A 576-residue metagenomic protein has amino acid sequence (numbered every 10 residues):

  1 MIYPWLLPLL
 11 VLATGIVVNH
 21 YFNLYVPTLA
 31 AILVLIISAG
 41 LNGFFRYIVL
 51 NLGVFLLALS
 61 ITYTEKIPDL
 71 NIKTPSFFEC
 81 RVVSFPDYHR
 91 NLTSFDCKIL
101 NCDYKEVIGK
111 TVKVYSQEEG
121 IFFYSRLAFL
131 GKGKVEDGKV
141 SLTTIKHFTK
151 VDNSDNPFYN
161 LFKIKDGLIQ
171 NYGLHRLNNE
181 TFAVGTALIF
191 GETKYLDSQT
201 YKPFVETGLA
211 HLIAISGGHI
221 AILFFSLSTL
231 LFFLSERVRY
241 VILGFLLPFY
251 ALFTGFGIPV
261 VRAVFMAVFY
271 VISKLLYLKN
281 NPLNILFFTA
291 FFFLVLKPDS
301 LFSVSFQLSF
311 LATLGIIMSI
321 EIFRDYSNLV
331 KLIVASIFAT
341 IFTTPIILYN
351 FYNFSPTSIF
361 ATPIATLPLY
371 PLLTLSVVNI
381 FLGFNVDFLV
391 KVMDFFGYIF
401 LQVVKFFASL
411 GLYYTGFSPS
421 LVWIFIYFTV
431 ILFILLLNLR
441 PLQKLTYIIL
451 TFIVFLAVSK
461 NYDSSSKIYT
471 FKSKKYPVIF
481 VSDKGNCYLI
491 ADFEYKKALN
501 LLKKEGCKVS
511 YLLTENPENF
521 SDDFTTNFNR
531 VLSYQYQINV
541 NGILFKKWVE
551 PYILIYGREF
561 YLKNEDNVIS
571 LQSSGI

Functional and structural regions predicted by a protein language model:
M1-L70, F129, V140-I145, N160 (+7 more regions): N-terminal leader/targeting segments
I2-A13, V17, F256-F428: Internal transmembrane alpha-helical bundles of multi-pass membrane proteins
G15, K73-S84, S116, Y124-V135 (+1 more regions): OB-fold and OB-like beta-barrel modules that bind single-stranded nucleic acids
V18-N19, I36-F45, T62-Y63, T229-S235 (+6 more regions): Structural signal for the C-terminal ends of transmembrane alpha-helices and the immediately following loop
L29-G43, D325-Y326, V330, L412-T470 (+1 more regions): Glycine- and aromatic-enriched alpha-helical transmembrane segments of multi-pass membrane proteins
Y63-R81, D463-I479: Alpha-helical transmembrane signal-anchor/signal-peptide segments
Y88-S141, D152, K163, K474-I576: Extracytosolic and intramembrane catalytic regions of membrane-associated proteins in envelope/secretory systems
V140-M266, V271: Aromatic-rich juxtamembrane segments at the membrane interface
